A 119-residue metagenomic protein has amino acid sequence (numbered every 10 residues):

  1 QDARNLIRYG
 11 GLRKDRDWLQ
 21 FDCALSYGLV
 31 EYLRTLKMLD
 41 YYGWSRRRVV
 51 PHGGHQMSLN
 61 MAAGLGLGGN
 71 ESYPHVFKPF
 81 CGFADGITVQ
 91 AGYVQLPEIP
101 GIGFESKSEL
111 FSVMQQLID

Functional and structural regions predicted by a protein language model:
Q1-V49: Catalytic core of soluble alpha/beta enzymes
K14-D15, T35, V50-D119: Flexible C-terminal active-site loop/helix
